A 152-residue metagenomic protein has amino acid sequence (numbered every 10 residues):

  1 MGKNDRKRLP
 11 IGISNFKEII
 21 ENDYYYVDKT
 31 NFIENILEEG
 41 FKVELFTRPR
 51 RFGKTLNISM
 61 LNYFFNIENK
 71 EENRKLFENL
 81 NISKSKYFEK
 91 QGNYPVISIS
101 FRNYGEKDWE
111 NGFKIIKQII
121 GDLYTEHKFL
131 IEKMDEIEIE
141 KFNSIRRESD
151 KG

Functional and structural regions predicted by a protein language model:
M1-G152: Phosphate-binding site recognition
